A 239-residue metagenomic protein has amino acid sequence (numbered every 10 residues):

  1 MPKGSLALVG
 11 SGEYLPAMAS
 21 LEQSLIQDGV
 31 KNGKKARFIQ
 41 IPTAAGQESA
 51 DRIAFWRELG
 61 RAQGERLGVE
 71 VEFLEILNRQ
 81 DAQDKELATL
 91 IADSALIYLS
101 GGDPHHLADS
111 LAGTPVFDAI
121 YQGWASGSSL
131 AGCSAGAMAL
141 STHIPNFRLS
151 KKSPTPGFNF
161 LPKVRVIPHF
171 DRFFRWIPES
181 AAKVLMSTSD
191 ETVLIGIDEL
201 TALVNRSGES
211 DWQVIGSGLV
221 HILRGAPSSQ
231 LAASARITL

Functional and structural regions predicted by a protein language model:
M1-K34, A44-A54, E58, A62-E65 (+2 more regions): C-terminal and late-domain segments of enzyme folds
L8, E72-F73, Y98-L99, L130-C133 (+1 more regions): General beta-strand structural signal in soluble alpha/beta enzymes
G12-E13, A45, P104-H105, A137-M138: Solvent-exposed loop/turn segments at secondary-structure junctions within structured extracellular/periplasmic domains
G12-Y14, F73-N78, L107-S110, R172-F173: Short, flexible loop segments at the rims of nucleotide/cofactor-binding pockets, characterized by
A45-H106: Portal/gating segments that form or line small-molecule/metal binding sites
S100, H106-R175: Class I SAM-dependent methyltransferase SAM-binding "motif I" and its flanking Rossmann-like core
